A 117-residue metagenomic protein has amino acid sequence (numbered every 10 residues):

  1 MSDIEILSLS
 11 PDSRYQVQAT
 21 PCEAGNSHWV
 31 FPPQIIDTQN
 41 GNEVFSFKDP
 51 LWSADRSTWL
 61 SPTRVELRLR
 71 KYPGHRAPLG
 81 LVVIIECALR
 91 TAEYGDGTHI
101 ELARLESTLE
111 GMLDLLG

Functional and structural regions predicted by a protein language model:
M1-C22: N-terminal "first-domain core" detector
S2-S8, K48-P62, T98-G111: Repeated scaffold domains used in trafficking and secretory/extracellular systems, primarily beta-propellers
P11, D37-G41, W59-S61: A short, structured loop/turn motif at beta-sheet edges
R14-P21, P62-H75: Short beta-strand elements that form the blades of beta-propeller/WD-repeat-like and other beta-sheet-rich scaffold
A24-S27: Short glycine/serine/proline-enriched coil/turn segments at secondary-structure junctions
V30-D49, R76-A103, G111: Surface-exposed loop/turn elements that mediate protein-protein interactions on large endomembrane-trafficking
G41, P50-W52, L67-R70: Short, intrinsically disordered/low-complexity patches at protein termini and at juxtamembrane boundaries
